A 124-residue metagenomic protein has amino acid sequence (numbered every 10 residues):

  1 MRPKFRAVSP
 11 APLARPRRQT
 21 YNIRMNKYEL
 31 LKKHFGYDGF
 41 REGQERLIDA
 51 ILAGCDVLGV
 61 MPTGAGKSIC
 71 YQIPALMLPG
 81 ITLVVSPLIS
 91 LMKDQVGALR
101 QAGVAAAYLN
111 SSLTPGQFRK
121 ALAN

Functional and structural regions predicted by a protein language model:
K4, K27, K32-K33, K67 (+2 more regions): Context-gated lysine
F5-V8, R24: Intrinsically disordered and other compositionally biased segments
R6, P16-Q19: Short, low-complexity intrinsically disordered segments enriched in A/P/G/S/L with frequent Arg, especially at protein
A11-P12: Short polybasic linear motifs
Q19-V57: Helicase-associated low-complexity/disordered flanking segments
E42-N124: Conserved P-loop/Walker A NTP-binding site and adjacent catalytic elements of P-loop NTPases
